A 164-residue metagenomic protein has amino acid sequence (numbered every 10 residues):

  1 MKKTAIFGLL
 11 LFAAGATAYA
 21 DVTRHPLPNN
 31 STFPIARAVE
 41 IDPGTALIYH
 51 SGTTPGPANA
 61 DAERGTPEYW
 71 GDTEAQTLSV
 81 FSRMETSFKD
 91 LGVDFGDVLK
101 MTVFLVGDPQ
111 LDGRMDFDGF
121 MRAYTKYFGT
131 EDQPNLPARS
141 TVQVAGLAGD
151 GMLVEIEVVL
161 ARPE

Functional and structural regions predicted by a protein language model:
K3-F12, A16-S82, T86-L99, D108-E164: N-terminal presequence-like segments and the immediate start of the first folded domain
